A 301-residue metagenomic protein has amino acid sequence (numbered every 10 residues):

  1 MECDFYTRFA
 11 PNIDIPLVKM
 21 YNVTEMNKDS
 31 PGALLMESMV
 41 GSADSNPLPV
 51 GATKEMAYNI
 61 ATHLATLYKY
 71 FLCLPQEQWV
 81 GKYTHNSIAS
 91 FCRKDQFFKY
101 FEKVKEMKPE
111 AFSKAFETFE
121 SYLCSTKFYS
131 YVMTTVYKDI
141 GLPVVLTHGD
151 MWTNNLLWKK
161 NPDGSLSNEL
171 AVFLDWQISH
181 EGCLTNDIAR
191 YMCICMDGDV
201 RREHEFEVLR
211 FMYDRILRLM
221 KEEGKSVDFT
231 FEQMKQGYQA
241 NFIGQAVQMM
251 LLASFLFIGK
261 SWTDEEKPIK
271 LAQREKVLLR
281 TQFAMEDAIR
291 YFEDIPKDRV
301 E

Functional and structural regions predicted by a protein language model:
M1-L17: A conserved alpha-helical element in kinase catalytic cores
D4, I178-E222, G244-K270: Active-site activation/catalytic loop segments of kinase-like enzymes and analogous catalytic loops in related
K19-S30: Short beta-strand micro-motifs within the conserved protein kinase catalytic domain, predominantly in the N-lobe
L34-G41: Short pocket-lining segment of the protein kinase catalytic domain that shapes the ATP-binding cleft
A43-H148, L157-S167, Q273-E301: ATP-dependent phospho-/nucleotidyl transfer catalytic cores
G141, W152-I194: Catalytic activation segment of kinase domains across protein kinase-like and atypical kinase folds
Q239-V300: Long, cytosolic, alpha-helical-rich C-terminal regions that act as interaction/scaffolding modules
